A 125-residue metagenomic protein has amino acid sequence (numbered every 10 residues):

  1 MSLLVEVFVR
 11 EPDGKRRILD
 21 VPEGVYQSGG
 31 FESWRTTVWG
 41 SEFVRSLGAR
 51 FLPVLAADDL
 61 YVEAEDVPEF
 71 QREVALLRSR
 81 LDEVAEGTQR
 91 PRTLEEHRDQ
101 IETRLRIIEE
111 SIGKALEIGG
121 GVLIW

Functional and structural regions predicted by a protein language model:
M1-W125: Acidic (Asp/Glu-rich) sequence patches and key acidic residues that form negatively charged surfaces used
